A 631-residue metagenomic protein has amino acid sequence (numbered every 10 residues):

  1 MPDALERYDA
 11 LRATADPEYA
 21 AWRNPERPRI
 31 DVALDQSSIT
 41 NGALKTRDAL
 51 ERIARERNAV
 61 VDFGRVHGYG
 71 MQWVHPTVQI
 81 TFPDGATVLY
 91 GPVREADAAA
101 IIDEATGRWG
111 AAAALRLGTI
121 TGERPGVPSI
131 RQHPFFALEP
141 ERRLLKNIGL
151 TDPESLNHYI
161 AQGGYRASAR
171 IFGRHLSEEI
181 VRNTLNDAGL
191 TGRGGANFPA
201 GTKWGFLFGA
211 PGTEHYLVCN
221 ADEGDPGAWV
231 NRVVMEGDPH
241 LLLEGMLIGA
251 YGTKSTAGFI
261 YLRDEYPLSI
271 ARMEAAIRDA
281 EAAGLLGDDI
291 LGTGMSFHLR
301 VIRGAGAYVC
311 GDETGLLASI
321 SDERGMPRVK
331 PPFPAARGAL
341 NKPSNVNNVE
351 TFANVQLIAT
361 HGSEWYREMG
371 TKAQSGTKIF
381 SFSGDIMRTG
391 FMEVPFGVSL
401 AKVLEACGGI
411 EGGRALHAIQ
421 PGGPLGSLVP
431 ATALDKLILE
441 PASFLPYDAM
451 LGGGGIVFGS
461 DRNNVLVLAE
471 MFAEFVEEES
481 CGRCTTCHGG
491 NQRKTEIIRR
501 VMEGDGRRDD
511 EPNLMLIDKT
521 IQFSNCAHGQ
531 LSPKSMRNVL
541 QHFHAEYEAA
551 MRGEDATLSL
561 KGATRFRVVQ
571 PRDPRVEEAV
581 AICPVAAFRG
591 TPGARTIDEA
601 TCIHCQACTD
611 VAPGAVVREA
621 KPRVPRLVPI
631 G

Functional and structural regions predicted by a protein language model:
M1-V585, T591-A607, G614-G631: Feature of Fe-S/electron-transfer and energy-metabolism proteins that preferentially highlights extended coupling
